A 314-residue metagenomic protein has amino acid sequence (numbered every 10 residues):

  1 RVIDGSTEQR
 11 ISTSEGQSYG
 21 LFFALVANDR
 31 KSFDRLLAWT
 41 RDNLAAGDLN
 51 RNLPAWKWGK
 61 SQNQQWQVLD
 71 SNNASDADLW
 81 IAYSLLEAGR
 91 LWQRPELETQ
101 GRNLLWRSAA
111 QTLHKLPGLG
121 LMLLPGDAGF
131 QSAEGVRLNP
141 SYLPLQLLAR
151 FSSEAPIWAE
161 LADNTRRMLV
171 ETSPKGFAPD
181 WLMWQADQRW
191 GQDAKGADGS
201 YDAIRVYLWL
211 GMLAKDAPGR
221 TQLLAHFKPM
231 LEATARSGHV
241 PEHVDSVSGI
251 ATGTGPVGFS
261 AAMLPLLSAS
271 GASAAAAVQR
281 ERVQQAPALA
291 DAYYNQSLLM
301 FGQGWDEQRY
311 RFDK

Functional and structural regions predicted by a protein language model:
R1-D78, L91, L266-S270, A274 (+3 more regions): N-terminal carbohydrate-binding/catalytic regions of secreted carbohydrate-active enzymes
R10-S14, N72-D76, P95-A261, P265-S273 (+1 more regions): Extended ligand-binding clefts on enzyme/binding-domain cores
Y19-F23, S84, L104: Short, hydrophobic/aromatic alpha-helical segments in well-folded domains
R35-D42, L86-E87, T99-A109: Active-site-adjacent structural elements in enzyme catalytic domains
D78-L86: Alpha-helical segment that forms one wall of the substrate-binding/catalytic cleft in peptidoglycan-active domains
R282-V283: Extended amphipathic alpha-helical scaffolding regions
Q308-D313: Alpha-helical linker/edge segments of TPR/alpha-solenoid repeat scaffolds and analogous pre-/post-domain helices
